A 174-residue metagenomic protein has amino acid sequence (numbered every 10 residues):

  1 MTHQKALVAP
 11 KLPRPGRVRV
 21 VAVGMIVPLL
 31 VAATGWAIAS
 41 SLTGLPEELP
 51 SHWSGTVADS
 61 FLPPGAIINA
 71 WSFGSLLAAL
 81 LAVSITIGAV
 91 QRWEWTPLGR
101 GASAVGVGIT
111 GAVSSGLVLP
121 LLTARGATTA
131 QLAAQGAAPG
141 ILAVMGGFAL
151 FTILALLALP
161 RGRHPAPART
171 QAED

Functional and structural regions predicted by a protein language model:
M1-P15: Short, Lys/Arg-rich, polar N-terminal cytosolic tail immediately upstream of the first transmembrane signal-anchor
K11-P15, S84-A102, A124-T128, I153-E173: Cytoplasmic membrane-interface segments at the C-terminal ends of transmembrane helices
P15-A39: N-terminal signal-anchor transmembrane alpha helix
I26, A33, A70-V83, G108-A112: Hydrophobic cores of alpha-helical transmembrane segments in multi-pass integral membrane proteins
L30-G35, T110-P120, A149-T152: Helical transmembrane-bundle signal
A37-F73, V118-A143: Membrane interfacial helix motifs at helix-loop boundaries and amphipathic/re-entrant anchors
L76-A82, M145-L157: Hydrophobic cores of alpha-helical transmembrane segments in multi-pass inner/ER membrane proteins, independent
L98-A130: Hydrophobic alpha-helical transmembrane segments of integral membrane proteins
